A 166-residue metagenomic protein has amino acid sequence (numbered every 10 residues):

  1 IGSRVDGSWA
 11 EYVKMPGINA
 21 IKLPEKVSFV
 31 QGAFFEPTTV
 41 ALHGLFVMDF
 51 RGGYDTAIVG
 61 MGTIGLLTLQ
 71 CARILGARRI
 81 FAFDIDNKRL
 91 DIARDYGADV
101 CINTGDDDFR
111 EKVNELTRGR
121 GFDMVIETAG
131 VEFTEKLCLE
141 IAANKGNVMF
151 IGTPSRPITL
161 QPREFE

Functional and structural regions predicted by a protein language model:
I1-A20: Glycine-rich phosphate/adenylate-binding loop and adjacent beta-alpha elements of nucleotide- or dinucleotide-binding
S8-W9, I85-I92, R156-P162: Short, glycine/polar-rich helix-capping loops at beta-to-alpha or helix-loop-helix junctions that flank or form
I21, F81, N147-F150: Structural detector of well-ordered beta-strand residues that form the stable sheet scaffold of enzyme domains
S28-D107: Mid-domain Rossmann-like dinucleotide-binding core that forms the NAD(H)/NADP(H) cofactor-binding site
D49-F50, T117, A129, I141-A143: A generic alpha-to-beta junction signature in SAM-dependent methyltransferases
D99, E132-E166: Glycine-rich phosphate-binding loop and adjacent beta-alpha segment of Rossmann(oid) nucleotide-cofactor-binding
D108-G119: Short amphipathic alpha-helix with an adjacent loop that forms part of the alpha/beta core around
I126: N-terminal Rossmann-like NAD(P) cofactor-binding module of classical short-chain dehydrogenase/reductase
